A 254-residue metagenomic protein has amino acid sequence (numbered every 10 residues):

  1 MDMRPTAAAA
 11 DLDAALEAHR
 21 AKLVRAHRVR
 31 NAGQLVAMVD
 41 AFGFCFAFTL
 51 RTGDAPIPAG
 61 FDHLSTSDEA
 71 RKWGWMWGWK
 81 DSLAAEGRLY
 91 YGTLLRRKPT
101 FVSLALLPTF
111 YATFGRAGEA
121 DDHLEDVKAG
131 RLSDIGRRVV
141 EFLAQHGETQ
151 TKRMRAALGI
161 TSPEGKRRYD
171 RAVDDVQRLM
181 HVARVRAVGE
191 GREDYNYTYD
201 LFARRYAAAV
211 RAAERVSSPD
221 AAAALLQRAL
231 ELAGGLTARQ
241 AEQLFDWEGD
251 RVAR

Functional and structural regions predicted by a protein language model:
M1-R254: Long, low-complexity intrinsically disordered regions
